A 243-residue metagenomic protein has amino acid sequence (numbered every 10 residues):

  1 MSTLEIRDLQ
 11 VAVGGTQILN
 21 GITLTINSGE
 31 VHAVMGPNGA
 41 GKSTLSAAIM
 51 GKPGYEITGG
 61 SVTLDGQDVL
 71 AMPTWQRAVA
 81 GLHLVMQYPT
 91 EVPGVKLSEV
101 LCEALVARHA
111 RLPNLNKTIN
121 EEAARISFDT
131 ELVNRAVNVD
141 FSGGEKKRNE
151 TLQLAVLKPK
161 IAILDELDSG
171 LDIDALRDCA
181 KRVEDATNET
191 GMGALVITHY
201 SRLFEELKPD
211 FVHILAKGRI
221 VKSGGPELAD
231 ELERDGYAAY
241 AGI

Functional and structural regions predicted by a protein language model:
L4-I6, L19: Conserved structural motif at the start of ABC-family nucleotide-binding domains
M35-P37: The feature captures the beta-strand-to-loop junction immediately N-terminal to the Walker
S61-R77, N138: ABC ATPase NBD Q-loop/coupling interface
Y88, G94-A107, T118: Q-loop/switch helix immediately C-terminal to the Walker
L154-A155: ABC ATPase C-loop
E166-L167, D174: Walker B catalytic motif
F211, L215, R219-G242: Conserved beta-strand-loop-alpha-helix hinge in the C-terminal portion of ABC ATPase nucleotide-binding domains
